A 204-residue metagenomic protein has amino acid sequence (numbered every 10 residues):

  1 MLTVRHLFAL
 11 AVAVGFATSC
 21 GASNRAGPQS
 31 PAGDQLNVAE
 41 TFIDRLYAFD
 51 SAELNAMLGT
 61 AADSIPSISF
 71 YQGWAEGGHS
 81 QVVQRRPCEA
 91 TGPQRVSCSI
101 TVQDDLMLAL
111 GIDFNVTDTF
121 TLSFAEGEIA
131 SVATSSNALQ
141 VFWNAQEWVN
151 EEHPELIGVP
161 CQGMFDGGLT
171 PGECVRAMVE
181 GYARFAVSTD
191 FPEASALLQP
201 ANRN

Functional and structural regions predicted by a protein language model:
M1-F8: Bacterial N-terminal signal peptides that target proteins for export
A9-T18: Bacterial N-terminal signal peptides
C20-D44, A48, A196-N204: Short, low-complexity N-terminal intrinsically disordered segments enriched in polar/charged residues
A26, Y71-S123, A196-N204: Surface-exposed, charged secondary-structure patches
A32-L36, S64, V175: Solvent-exposed, acidic/flexible segments
L46-S64: Short, well-ordered alpha-helical segments enriched in acidic and aromatic residues
S97-I157: Exposed beta-sheet edge and beta->alpha loop/turn motif
V132-N204: Low-complexity, intrinsically disordered terminal/linker segments enriched in charged and Gly/Pro repeats
